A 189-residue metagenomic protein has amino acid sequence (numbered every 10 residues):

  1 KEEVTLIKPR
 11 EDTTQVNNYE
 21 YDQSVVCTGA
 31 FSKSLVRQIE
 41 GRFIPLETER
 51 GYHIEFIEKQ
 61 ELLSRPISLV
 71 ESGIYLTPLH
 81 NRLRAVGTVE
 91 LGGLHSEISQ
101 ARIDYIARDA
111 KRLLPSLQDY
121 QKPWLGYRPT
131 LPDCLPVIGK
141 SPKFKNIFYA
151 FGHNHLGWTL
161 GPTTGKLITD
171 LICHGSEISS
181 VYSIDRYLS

Functional and structural regions predicted by a protein language model:
K1-Q15: A conserved short coil-to-beta-strand element within the FAD-binding core of flavoproteins
E2, T88, H153: Short, well-ordered beta-to-alpha junction loops that form the rim of enzyme active sites and present histidine/acidic
L6, Y19, Q23-K145: Active-site substrate-recognition segment that forms the wall of the catalytic cavity or substrate channel
D12, L131-C134, R186: Short secondary-structure transition/capping segments
T14-V16, A85, F148-A150: Generic recognition of long tandem-repeat/solenoid scaffolds
V137, S141-S189: C-terminal lid/capping helical subdomain adjacent to the catalytic/cofactor pocket in oxidative enzymes
